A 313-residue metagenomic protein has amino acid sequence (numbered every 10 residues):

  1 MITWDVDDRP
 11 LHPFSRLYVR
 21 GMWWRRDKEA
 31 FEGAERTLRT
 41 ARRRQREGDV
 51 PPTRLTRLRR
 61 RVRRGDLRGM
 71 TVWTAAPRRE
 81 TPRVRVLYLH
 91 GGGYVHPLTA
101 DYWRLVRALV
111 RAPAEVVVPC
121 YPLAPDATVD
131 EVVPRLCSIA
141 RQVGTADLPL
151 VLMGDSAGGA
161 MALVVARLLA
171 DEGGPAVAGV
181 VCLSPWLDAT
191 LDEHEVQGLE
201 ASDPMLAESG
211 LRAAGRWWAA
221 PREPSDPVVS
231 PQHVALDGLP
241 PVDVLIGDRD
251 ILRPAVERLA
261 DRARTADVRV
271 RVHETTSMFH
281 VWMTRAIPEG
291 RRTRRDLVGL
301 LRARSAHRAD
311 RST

Functional and structural regions predicted by a protein language model:
M1-R78, A309-D310: A glycine/proline-hinged amphipathic helix-loop "lid/cap" segment that gates access to hydrophobic ligand pockets
Y18, G69-T313: Alpha/beta-hydrolase superfamily serine-hydrolase fold, recognizing
